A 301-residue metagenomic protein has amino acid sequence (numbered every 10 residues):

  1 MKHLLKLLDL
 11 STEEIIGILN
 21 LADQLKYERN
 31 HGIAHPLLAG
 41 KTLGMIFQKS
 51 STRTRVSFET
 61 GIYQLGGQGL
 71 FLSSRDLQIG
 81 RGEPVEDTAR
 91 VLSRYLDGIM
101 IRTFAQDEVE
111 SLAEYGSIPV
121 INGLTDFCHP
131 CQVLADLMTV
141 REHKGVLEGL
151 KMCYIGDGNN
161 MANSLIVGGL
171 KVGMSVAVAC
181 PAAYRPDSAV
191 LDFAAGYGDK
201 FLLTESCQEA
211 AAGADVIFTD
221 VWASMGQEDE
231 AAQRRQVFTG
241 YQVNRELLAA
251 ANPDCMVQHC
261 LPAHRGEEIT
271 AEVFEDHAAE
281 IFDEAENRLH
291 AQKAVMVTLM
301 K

Functional and structural regions predicted by a protein language model:
M1-V56, T60: Positively charged, low-complexity intrinsically disordered leader regions
T42-L43, F47-Y95: Active-site cofactor/substrate anionic-group-binding motifs, chiefly glycine- and Lys/Arg-rich phosphate-binding loops
Q48-T60, K144-T219: Glycine-rich phosphate/diphosphate-binding loop of Rossmann-like nucleotide-binding domains
L65, Y95, Y115-G116, V172 (+3 more regions): Short, structured coil segments at secondary-structure junctions
D97-G168, H259: Anion-binding alpha/beta catalytic cores of soluble intermediary-metabolism enzymes, centered on
A195-E272: Rossmann-like adenosine-cofactor binding region
D254-C255, L261-K301: Adenosine-phosphate binding glycine-rich loop
